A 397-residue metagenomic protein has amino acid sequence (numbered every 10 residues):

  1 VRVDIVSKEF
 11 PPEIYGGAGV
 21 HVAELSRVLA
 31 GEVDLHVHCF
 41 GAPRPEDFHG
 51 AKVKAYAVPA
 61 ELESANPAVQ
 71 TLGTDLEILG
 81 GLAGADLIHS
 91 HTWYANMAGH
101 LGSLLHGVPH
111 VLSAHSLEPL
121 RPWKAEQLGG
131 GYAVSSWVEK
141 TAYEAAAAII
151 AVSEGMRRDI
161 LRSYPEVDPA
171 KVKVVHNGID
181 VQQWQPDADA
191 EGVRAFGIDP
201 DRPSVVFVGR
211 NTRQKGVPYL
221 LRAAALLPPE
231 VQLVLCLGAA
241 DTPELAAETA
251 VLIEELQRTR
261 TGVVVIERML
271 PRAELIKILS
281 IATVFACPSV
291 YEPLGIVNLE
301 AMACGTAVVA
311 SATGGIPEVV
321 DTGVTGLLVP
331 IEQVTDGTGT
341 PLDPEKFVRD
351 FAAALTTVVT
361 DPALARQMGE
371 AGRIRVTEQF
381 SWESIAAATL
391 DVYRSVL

Functional and structural regions predicted by a protein language model:
V1-H49: N-terminal subdomain of nucleotide-sugar transferases
S90-A95, A114: Short His-centered aromatic/hydrophobic patch
G155, G178: Carbohydrate-associated surface elements
Q185-I198: A short helix/loop element that forms part of the nucleotide-sugar donor recognition site in Leloir-type
A246-M269, A273: Nucleotide-activated donor-binding/catalytic signature segment of Leloir-type glycosyltransferases, i.e., the conserved
K277-A282: Short alpha-helical donor nucleotide-sugar binding micro-motif in glycosyltransferases
V290: Aromatic "clamp/platform" in nucleotide-sugar-dependent glycosyltransferases that forms part of the donor/acceptor
A307-A310, V320, L327-L328: Short hydrophobic beta-strand element within catalytic cores of glycosyltransferases and related nucleotide-activated
